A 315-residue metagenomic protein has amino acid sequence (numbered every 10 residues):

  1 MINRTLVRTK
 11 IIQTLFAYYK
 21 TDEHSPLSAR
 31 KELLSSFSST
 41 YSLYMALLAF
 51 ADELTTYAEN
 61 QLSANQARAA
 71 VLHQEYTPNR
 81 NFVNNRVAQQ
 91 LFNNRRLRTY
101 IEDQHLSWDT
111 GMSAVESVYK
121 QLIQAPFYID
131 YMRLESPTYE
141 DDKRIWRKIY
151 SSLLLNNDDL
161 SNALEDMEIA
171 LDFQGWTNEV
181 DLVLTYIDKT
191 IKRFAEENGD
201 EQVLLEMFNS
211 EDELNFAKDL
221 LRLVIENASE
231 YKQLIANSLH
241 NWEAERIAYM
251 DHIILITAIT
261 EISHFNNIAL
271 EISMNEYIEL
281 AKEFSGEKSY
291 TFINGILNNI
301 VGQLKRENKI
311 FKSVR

Functional and structural regions predicted by a protein language model:
M1-R315: Class I Rossmann-like S-adenosyl-L-methionine
